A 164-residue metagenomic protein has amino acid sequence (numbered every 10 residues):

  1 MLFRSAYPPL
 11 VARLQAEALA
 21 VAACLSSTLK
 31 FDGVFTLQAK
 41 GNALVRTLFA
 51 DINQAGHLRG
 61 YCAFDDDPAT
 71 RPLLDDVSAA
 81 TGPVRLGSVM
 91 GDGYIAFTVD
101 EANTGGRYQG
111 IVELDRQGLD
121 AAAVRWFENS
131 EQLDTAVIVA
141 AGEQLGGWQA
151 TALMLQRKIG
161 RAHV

Functional and structural regions predicted by a protein language model:
M1-L2: Short, small-residue-biased leader/transition segments that mark boundaries at the very start of proteins
A12-A20, A122: Alpha/propeptide regions of enzymes that mature by internal proteolysis
L29, N42-V45: Conserved phosphate/oxyanion-binding catalytic-loop motifs
L37-G41: Non-catalytic interaction/clamp surfaces of large macromolecular machines
R46-A55: Glycine-rich loop at the start of a catalytic domain that most often binds anionic cofactors/ligands
D66-Q132: Hydrophobic alpha-helical segments and helix pairs
R107, A122-R161: Short helix/strand-capping turn motifs
